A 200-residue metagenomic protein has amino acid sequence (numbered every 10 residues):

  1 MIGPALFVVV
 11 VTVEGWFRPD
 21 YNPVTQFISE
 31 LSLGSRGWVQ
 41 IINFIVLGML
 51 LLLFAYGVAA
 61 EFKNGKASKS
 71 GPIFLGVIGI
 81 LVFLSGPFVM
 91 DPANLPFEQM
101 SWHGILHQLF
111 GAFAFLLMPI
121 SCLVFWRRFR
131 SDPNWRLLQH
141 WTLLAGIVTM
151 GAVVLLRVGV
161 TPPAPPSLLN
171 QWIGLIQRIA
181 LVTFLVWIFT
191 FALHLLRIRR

Functional and structural regions predicted by a protein language model:
M1-R199: Hydrophobic, aromatic-enriched alpha-helical segments typical of multi-pass transmembrane helices
